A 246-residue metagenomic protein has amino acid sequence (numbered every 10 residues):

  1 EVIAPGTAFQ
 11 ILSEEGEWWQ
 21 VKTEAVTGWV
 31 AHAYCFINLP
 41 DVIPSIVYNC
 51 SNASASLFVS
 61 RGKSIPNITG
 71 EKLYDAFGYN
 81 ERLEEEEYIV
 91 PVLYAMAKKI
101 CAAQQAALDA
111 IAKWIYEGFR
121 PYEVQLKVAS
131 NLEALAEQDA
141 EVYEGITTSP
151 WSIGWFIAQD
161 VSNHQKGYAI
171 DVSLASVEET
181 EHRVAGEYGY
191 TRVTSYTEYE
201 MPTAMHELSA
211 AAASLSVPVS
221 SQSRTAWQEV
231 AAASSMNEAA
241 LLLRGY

Functional and structural regions predicted by a protein language model:
V2-A33: SH3/SH3-like beta-barrel superfamily modules
P5, V142-I146, W151-Y246: Catalytic cores and adjacent binding grooves of peptidoglycan-active enzymes
P5-T7, A25, A95-K98, A102 (+3 more regions): Extracytoplasmic/secreted proteins, especially bacterial periplasmic and envelope-associated proteins
S13, Y88-K99, Y116-R120, V161-H164 (+3 more regions): Extracytoplasmic/periplasmic, Sec-exported soluble proteins
E15, T23-A25, Y34, E117-R120 (+3 more regions): A mature extracytoplasmic/lumenal domain signature
K22-R61, N67-L73, E81-R82, Y88: Boundary regions of SH3-family modules and the immediately adjacent low-complexity/disordered segments in eukaryotic
E81-L132: Active-site acidic/histidine clusters and adjacent loop/turn architecture that either coordinate catalytic ions
Y122-I146, P150: Charged, often glycine-rich, active-site loop that binds/positions anionic groups
